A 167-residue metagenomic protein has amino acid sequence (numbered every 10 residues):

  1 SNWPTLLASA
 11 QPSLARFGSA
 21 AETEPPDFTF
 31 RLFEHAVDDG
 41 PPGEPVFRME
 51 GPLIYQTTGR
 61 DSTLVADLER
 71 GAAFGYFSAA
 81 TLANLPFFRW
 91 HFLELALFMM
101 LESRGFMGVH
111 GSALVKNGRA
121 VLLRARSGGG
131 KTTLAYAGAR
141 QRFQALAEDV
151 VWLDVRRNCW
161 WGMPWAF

Functional and structural regions predicted by a protein language model:
S1-S127, R140-Q144, V151-F167: A noncatalytic interaction/capping subdomain that flanks phosphate/NTP-handling catalytic cores
K131: Conserved lysine of the Walker
L134-A135: Post-Walker A alpha-helix
